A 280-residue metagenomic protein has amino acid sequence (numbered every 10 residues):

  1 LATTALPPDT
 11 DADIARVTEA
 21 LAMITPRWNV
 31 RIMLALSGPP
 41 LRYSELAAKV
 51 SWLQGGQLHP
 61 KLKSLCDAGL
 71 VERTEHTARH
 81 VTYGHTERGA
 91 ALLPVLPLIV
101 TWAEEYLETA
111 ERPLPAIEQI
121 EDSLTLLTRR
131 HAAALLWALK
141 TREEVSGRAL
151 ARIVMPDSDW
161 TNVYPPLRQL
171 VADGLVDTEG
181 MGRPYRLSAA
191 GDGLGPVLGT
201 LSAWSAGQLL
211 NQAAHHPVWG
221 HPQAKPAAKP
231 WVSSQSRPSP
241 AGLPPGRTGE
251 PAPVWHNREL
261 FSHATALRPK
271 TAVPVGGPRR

Functional and structural regions predicted by a protein language model:
L1-A15, Y43, K49, L62 (+4 more regions): Recognition helices and adjacent regulatory flanks at domain boundaries
A2, L96-A138, D192-R280: Amphipathic alpha-helical dimerization/coiled-coil segments that flank or bridge DNA-binding/regulatory modules
I14-Q57, Q119-D159: N-terminal helix-turn-helix DNA-binding core of bacterial DNA-binding proteins
W52-D67, P156-A172: Short amphipathic alpha-helical interaction segments
C66-H76, V171-M181: A short, conserved structural fragment
T77-I99, R183-L198: Basic, amphipathic "hinge/linker" alpha-helix immediately C-terminal to the N-terminal HTH DNA-binding motif
S123, A132-L139, G147, V163-P166 (+4 more regions): Structured N-terminal alpha/beta-domain signature that marks small ligand/cofactor-binding or signaling modules
L150-R152, P165-R168, P217, W231-Q235: Clustered cysteine/histidine zinc-coordinating segments, centered on FYVE zinc fingers that bind PI3P and target
